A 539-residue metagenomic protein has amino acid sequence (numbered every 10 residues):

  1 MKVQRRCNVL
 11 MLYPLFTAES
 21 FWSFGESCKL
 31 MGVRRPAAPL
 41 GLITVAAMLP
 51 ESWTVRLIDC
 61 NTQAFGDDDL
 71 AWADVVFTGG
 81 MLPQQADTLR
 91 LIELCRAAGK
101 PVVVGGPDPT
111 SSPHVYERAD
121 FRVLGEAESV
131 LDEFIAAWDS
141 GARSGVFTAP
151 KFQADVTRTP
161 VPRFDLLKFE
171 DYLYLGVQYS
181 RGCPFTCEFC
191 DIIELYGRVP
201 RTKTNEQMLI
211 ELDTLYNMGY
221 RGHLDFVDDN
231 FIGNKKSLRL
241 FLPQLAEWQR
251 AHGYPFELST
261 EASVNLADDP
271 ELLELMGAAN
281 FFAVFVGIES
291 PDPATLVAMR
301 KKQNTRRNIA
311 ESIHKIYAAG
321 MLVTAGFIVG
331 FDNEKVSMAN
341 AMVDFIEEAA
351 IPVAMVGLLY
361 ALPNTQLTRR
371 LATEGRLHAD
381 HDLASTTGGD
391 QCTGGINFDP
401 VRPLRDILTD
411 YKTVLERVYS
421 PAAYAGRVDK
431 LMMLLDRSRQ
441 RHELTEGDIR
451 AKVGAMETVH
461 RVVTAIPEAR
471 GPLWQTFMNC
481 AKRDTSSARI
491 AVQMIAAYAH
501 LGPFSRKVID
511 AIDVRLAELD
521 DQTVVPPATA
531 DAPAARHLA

Functional and structural regions predicted by a protein language model:
M1-M11, T54, D69, D382-A539: Radical SAM enzyme core and accessory elements
K2-Y220: Acidic, low-complexity intrinsically disordered segments
M11, T78, F226-D228, V286 (+1 more regions): Conserved beta-strand positions
A18-W22, S111-H114, F185, K235-K236 (+4 more regions): Flexible glycine/acidic-rich beta-alpha junction loops that bind and position SAM and/or redox cofactors in anaerobic
T44-M48, Q244, T413: Amphipathic alpha-helical segments that form well-ordered structural scaffolds and often line/cohere around active
V103, V123, V146-T148, S259 (+3 more regions): Structural detector of well-ordered beta-strand residues that form the stable sheet scaffold of enzyme domains
H114-E133, L275-A283, V343-V356: Structural recognition of alpha->loop->beta junctions
R158-T324, V329-D344: Radical SAM [4Fe-4S] cluster-binding motif and immediate context
